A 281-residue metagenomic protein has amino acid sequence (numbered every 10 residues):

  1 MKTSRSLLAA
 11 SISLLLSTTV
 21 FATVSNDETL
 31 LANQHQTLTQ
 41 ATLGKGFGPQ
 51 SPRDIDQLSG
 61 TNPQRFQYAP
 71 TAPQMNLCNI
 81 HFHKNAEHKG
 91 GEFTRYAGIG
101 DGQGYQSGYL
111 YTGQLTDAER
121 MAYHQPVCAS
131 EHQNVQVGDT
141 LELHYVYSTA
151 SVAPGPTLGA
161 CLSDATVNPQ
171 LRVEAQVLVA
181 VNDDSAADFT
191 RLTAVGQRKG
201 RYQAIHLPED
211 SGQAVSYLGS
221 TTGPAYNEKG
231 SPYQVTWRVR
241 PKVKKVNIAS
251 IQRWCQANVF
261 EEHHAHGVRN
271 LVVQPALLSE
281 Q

Functional and structural regions predicted by a protein language model:
M1-L8: Bacterial N-terminal signal peptides that target proteins for export
S17-V20: N-terminal signal peptide c-region/cleavage motif recognized by signal peptidases
T23-T29: Cleaved targeting-peptide boundary
V24, V215-Q281: Long, compositionally biased interface segments
Q36-L43, S51, S59-Q64, V152-Q176 (+2 more regions): A short, polar beta-strand/turn micro-motif
P49, I55-E142, Y147-V152: Short N-terminal edge-element motif at the start of the domain
M75-N79, G138-E142, Q170-V177, P232-Q234: Extracellular structured ligand-interaction cores
Y147-P224: Short helix-loop boundary/capping segments
